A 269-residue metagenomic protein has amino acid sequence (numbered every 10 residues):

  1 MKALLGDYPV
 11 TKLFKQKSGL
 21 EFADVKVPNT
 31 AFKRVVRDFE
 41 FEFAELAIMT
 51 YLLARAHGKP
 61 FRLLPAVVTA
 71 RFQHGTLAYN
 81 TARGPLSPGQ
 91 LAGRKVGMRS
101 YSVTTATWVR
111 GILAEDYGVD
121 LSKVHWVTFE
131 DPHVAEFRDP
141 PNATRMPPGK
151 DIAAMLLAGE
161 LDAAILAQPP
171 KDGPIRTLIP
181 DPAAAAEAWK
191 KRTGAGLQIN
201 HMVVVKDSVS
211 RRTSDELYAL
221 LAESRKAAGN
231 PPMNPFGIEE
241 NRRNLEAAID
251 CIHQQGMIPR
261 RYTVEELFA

Functional and structural regions predicted by a protein language model:
K2, D7-V119, W126-H133: Short, glycine-/small- and polar/acidic-enriched structural segments that line small-molecule recognition paths
A23-R37, L86, V124-L157, E240 (+1 more regions): Short helix-initiation/N-cap motifs at beta->coil->alpha
R55, L156-E160, I249, H253: Alpha-helix C-terminal capping/helix-coil junction sites
P141-A228: Pocket-lining segment of extracytoplasmic ligand-binding domains
Q198-N200, M257-A269: Conserved C-terminal helix/tail region of periplasmic/extracytoplasmic solute-binding proteins
V204, V209-P259: Secondary-structure end/capping motifs
